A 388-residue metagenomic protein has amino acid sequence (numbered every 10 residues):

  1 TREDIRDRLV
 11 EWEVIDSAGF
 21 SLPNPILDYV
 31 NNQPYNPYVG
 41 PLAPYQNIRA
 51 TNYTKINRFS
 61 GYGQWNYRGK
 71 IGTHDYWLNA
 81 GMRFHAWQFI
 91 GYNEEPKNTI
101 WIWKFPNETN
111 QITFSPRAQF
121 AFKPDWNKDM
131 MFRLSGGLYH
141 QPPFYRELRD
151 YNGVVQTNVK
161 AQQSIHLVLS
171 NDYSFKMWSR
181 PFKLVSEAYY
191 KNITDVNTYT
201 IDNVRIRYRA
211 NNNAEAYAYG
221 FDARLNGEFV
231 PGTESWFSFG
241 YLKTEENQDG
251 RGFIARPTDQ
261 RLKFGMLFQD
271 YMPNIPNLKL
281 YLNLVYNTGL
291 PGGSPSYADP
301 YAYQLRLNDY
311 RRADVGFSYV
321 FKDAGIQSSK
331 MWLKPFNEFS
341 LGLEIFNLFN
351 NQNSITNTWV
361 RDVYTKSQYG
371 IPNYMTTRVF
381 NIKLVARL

Functional and structural regions predicted by a protein language model:
T1-D129: Signature of Gram-negative outer-membrane beta-barrel scaffolds
T1-D4, M82-I90, F122-P124, G136-P142 (+7 more regions): Transmembrane beta-strands of outer-membrane beta-barrel pores
K55-F59, N110-F114, Q163-L167, Y190 (+5 more regions): Residues that define the transmembrane beta-barrel architecture of outer-membrane proteins
K70-Y76, P124-M131, K176-F182, P231-G232 (+2 more regions): Short loop/turn motifs that connect adjacent beta-strands in outer-membrane beta-barrel proteins
I71, Y76, A86, Y190-N192 (+1 more regions): Gram-negative outer-membrane beta-barrel transporters
K123-D125, M131-G137, Q141-P143, K160-Y219 (+2 more regions): Membrane-embedded beta-barrel scaffold of Gram-negative outer-membrane proteins
G136, E246, R261-L333: C-terminal beta-barrel architecture of Gram-negative outer-membrane proteins
G232-S235, V285-P295, Y319-L388: C-terminal beta-signal and adjacent terminal beta-strands/loops of Gram-negative outer-membrane beta-barrel proteins
